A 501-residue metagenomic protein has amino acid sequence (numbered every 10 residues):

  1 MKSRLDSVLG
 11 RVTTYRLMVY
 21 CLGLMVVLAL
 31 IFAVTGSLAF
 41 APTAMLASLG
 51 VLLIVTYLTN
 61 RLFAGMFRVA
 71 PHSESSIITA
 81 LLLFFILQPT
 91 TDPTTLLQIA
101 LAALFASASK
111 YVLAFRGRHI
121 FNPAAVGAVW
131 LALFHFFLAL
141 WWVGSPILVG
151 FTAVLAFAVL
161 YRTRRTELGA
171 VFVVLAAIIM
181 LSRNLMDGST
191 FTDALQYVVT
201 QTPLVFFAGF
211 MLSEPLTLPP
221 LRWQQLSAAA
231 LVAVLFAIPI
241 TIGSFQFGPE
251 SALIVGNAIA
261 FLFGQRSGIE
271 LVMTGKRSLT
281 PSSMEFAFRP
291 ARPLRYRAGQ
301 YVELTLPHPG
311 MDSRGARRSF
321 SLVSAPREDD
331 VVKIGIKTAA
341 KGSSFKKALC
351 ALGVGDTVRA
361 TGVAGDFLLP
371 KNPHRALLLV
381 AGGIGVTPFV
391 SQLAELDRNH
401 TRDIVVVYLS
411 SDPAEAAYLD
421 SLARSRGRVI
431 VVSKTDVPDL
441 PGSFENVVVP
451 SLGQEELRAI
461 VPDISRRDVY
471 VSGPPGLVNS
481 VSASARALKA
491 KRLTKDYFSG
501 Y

Functional and structural regions predicted by a protein language model:
M1-A64: N-terminal signal-anchor module of multipass membrane proteins
K2-V8, T56-V69, F105-R118, V154-R165 (+1 more regions): C-terminal ends of transmembrane helices
A39-I54, I86-L101, F136-G150, T192-L204: Structural signature of hydrophobic alpha-helical transmembrane segments
V69-W142: Membrane-interface helix-loop-helix junctions at boundaries between adjacent transmembrane segments
L133-S182: Internal active-site segments that recognize and position negatively charged phosphoryl groups and nucleotide moieties
W142-V149, E167-V171, A194-T202, I242-V255: Loop-to-transmembrane alpha-helix initiation sites
G268-T357, T361, H374-A376, H400-V405 (+4 more regions): Ferredoxin-reductase
S343-Y501: FNR/FR-type flavoprotein reductase catalytic core
